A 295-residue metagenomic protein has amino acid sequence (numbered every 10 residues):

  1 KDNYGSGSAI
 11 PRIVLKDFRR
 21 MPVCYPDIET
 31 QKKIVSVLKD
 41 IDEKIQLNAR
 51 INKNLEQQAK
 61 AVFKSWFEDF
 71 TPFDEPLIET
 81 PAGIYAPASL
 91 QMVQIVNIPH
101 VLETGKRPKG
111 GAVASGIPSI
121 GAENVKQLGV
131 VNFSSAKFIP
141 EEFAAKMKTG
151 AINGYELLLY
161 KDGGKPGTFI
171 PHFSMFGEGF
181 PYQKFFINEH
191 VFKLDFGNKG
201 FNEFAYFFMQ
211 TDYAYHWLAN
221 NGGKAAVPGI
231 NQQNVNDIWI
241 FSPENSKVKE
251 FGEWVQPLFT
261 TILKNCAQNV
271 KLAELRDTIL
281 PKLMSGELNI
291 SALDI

Functional and structural regions predicted by a protein language model:
K1-G5, K126-F138, Y160-I187, E203-F207 (+2 more regions): Short, ligand-facing micro-motifs at secondary-structure edges
S6-V35, Y182-F192, L218-K249: A short glycine-rich beta-alpha junction/loop motif
R20-K106, D237, F241, N245-I290: Non-catalytic DNA-recognition/assembly elements of restriction-modification systems
V93-G111, E123-Y160, G164-G167: Sequence-specific dsDNA recognition surfaces
F196-G200: Ligand-binding loop in jelly-roll beta-barrel domains
